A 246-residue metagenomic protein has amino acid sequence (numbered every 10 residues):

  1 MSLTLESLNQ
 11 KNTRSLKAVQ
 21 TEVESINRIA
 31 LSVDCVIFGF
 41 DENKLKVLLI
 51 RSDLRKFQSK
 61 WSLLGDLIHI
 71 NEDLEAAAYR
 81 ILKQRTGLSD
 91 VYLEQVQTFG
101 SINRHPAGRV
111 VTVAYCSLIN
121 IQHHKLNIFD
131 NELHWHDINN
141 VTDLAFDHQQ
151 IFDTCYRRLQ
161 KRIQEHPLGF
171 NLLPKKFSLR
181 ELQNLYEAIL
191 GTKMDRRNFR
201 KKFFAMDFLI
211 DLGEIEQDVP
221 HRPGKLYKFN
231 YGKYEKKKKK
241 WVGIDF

Functional and structural regions predicted by a protein language model:
M1-N9, F40-E42, V47-I50, N71 (+4 more regions): Core subunits and conserved enzymes of cellular information-processing and envelope-translocation systems across
S2-D34: Acidic, metal-coordinating catalytic segment for phosphate/diphosphate chemistry, firing primarily on the Nudix
V23-W61: N-terminal strand-loop-strand
I29-V33, E75-Y79, K83-L126, R162-G169 (+1 more regions): Active-site segment of metal-dependent pyrophosphate-handling enzymes, primarily the Nudix hydrolase catalytic core
L63-N71, N171-L172: Short histidine-centered catalytic/ligand-binding loop motif
C116, K125-L159, I163, P174-R180 (+2 more regions): NUDIX/MutT-family hydrolases
N184-K193: Short helix-coil junctions and helix-kink-helix linkers
I215-F246: Long, intrinsically disordered, low-complexity Ser/Thr/Pro-rich regulatory/activation regions of nuclear proteins
